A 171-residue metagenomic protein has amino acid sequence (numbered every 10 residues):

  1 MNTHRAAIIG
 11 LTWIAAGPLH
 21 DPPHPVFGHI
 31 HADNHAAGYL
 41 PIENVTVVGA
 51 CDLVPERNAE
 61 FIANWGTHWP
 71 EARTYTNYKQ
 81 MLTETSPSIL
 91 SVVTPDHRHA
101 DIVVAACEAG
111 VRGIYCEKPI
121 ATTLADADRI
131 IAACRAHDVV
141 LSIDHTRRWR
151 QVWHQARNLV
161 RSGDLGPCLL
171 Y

Functional and structural regions predicted by a protein language model:
M1-H68: N-terminal Rossmann-like dinucleotide-binding module
A37, Y78-L82, R157: Short hydrophobic/charged patches on amphipathic alpha-helices used for structural packing and interfaces
G38, I42, N64, A105-A109 (+3 more regions): Alpha-helical structural signal in soluble globular domains
V45, A72, R112, H137-V140: Short, well-ordered coil/turn segments that N-cap beta-strands
V47-G49, I89, G113, P167-L170: Residues at the N-termini of beta-strands
N58, P70-A133: Beta-loop-alpha module in the N-terminal Rossmann-like domain of NAD(P)-dependent dehydrogenases, especially those
Y115, I120-Y171: A contiguous active-site-proximal alpha/beta segment in oxidoreductase catalytic domains
